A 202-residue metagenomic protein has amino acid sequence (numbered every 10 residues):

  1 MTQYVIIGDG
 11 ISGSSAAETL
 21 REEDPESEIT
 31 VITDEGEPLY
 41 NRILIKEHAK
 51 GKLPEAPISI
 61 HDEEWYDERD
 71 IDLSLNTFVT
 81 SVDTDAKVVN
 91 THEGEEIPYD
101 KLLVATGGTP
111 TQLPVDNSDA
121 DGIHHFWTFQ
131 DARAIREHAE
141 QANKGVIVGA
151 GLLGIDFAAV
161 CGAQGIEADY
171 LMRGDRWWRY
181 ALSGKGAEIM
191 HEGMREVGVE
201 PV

Functional and structural regions predicted by a protein language model:
M1-V5, D62-V146: FAD-binding core/adjacent interface of flavoenzyme oxidoreductases
T2-D72, V160-K185: Beta1-alpha1 glycine-rich phosphate/pyrophosphate-binding loop at the start of Rossmann-like nucleotide-binding domains
G8-I11, W127, V148-L153: Glycine-rich Rossmann-fold phosphate-binding loop(s) that bind the pyrophosphate of adenine dinucleotide cofactors
G13, P38-L39, V88, T111-Q112 (+3 more regions): Flexible, glycine-rich phosphate/dinucleotide-binding loops and adjacent beta-alpha linkers at cofactor/substrate
D62-L73, I189-P201: Helical element adjacent to the flavin cofactor pocket in flavoenzyme catalytic cores
I147-L171, R195-G198, V202: Rossmann-like dinucleotide/phosphate-binding beta-alpha-beta segment
